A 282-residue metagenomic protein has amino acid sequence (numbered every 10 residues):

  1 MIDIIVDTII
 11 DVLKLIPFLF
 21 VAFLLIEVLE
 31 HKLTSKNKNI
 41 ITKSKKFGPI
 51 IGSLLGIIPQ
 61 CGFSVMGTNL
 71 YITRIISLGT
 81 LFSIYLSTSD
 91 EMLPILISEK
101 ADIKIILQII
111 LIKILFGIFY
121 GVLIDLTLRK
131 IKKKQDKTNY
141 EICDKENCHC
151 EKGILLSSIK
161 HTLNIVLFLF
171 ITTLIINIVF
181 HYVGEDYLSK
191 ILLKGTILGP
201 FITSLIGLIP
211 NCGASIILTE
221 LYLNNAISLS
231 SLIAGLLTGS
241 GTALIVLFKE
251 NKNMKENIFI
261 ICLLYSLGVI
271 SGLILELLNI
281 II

Functional and structural regions predicted by a protein language model:
M1-S35, Q108-P200, Y265-I282: Selected transmembrane alpha-helices and immediately adjacent juxtamembrane segments of polytopic inner-membrane
K14, G56-P59, N164, G207 (+1 more regions): Alpha-helical transmembrane segments of multi-pass membrane transport proteins
L33, F248-S266: Interfacial loop-to-transmembrane junctions
K38-I40: Membrane-interface helix-capping segments at transmembrane helix termini in multi-pass transporters
T42-S44, I50-C61: Hydrophobic transmembrane alpha-helices
K43, T80-Y85, I258-L264: Cytoplasmic-side transmembrane-helix entry/capping segments in multi-pass membrane proteins
L55-I110, F180-N251: Membrane-interfacial helix-loop connectors
